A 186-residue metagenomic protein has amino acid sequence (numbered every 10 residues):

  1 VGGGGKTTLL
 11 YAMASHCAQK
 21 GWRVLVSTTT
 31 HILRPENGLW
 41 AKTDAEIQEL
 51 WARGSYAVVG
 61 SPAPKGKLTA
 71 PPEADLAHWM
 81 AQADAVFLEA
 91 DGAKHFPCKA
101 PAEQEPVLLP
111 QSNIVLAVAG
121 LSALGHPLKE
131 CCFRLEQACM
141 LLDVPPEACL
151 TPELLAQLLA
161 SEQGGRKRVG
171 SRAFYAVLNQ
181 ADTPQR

Functional and structural regions predicted by a protein language model:
V1, V24-T28, V58-S61, V86-A90 (+2 more regions): General beta-strand structural signal in soluble alpha/beta enzymes
V1-A14, A18: Glycine-rich phosphate-binding P-loop
A14-G66: N-terminal phosphate/diphosphate-binding loop that engages ATP/GTP or pyrophosphate donors across diverse enzyme folds
D44-I47, F133-C149: Acidic, Ser/Thr-rich peripheral helices and adjacent loops at domain boundaries
S61-A100, E105: Phosphate-binding/switch loop-helix module in NTP-utilizing enzymes
A90, G120-L121, L141-E147, L158-S161 (+1 more regions): G-domain G4 guanine-recognition motif of GTPases
A102-L124, L141: Inter-motif core of Ras-like GTPase G domains
A148-R168: A short, acidic, amphipathic alpha-helical segment used as a generic capping/interface helix at domain edges
